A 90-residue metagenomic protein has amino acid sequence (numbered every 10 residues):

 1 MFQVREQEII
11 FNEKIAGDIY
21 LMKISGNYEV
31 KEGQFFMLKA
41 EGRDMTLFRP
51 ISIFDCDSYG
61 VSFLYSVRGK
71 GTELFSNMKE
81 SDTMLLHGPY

Functional and structural regions predicted by a protein language model:
F2-E80: Ferredoxin-reductase
M37, L85-L86: Hydrophobic beta-strand signal
L74-F75, G88-Y90: A short, basic/flexible loop-to-alpha-helix module at the beginning of a structural domain
